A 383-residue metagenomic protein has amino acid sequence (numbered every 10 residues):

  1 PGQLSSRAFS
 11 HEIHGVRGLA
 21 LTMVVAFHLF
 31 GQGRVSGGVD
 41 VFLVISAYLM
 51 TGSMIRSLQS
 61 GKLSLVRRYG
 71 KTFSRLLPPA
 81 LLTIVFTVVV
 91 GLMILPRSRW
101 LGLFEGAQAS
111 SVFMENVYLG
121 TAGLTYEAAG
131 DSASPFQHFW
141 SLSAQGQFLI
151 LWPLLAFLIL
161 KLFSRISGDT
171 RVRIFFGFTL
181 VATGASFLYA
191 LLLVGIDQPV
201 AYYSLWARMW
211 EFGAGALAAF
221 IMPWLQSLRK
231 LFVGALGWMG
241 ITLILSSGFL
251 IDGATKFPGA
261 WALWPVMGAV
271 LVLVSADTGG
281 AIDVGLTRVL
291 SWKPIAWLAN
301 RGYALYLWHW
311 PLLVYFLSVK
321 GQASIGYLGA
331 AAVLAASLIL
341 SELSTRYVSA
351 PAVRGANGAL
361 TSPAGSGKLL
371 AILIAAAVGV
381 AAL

Functional and structural regions predicted by a protein language model:
P1-L360, G367: Membrane-interface helix/loop caps of multi-pass membrane proteins
T361-L383: Internal/C-terminal transmembrane anchor helices
